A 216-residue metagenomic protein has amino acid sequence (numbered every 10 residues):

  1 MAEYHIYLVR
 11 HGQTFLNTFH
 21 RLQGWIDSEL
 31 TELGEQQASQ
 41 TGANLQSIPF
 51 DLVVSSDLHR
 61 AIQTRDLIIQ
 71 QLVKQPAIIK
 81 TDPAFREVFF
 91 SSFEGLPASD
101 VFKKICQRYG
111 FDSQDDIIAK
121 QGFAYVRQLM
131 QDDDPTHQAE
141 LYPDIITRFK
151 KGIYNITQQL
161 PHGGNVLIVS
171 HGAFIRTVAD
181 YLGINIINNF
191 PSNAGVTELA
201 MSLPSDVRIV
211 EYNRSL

Functional and structural regions predicted by a protein language model:
M1-F50, D66, Q70, K74 (+1 more regions): An N-terminal RHG(E/S)-centered segment typical of histidine phosphatases
M1-Y4, V88-F102, R108-S113, P143 (+2 more regions): Acidic, low-complexity terminal tails and accessory targeting/binding regions of phosphate-metabolizing enzymes
H11, A84, H171: Active-site glycine-centered loops adjacent to acidic/histidine catalytic or metal-binding residues that shape
Q37, T41, A61-T64, L141 (+1 more regions): Alpha-helical packing segments of well-folded alpha/beta enzyme cores
G42-D116: Phosphate-coordination/substrate-recognition cap region in phosphate-metabolizing enzymes
S55-S56, T147, V169-S170: Short beta-strand scaffold positions
Q107-D144: Short glycine/proline- and acidic residue-enriched helix-loop micro-motifs that form flexible lids or anion-recognition
